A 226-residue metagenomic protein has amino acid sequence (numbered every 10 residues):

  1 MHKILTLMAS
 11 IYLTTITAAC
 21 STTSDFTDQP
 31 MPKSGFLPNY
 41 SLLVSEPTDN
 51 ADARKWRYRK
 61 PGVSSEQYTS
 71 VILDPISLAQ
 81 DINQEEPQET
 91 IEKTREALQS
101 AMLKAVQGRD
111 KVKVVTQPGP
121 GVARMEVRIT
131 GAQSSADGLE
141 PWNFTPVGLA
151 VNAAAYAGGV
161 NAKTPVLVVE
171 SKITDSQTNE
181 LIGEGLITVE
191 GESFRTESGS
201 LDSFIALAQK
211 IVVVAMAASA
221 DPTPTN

Functional and structural regions predicted by a protein language model:
M1-A18: Sec-dependent bacterial lipoprotein signal peptides
T14-L37: Bacterial Sec signal peptide processing site at the extreme N-terminus
S41-S70: Post-signal-peptide N-terminal segment of Sec-exported extracytoplasmic proteins
G62, A153-A217: Short secondary-structure boundary motifs at beta->alpha junctions and helix caps
G62-R124, R128: N-terminal segment of the mature soluble domain
L78, L103-K111, S134, E190 (+1 more regions): Sec-exported extracytoplasmic/periplasmic mature domains
R95, Q99, L103, I129 (+3 more regions): Extracytoplasmic/secreted envelope proteins and their assembly/folding machinery, especially bacterial periplasmic
G108-Q177: Surface-exposed short loop/turn segments
